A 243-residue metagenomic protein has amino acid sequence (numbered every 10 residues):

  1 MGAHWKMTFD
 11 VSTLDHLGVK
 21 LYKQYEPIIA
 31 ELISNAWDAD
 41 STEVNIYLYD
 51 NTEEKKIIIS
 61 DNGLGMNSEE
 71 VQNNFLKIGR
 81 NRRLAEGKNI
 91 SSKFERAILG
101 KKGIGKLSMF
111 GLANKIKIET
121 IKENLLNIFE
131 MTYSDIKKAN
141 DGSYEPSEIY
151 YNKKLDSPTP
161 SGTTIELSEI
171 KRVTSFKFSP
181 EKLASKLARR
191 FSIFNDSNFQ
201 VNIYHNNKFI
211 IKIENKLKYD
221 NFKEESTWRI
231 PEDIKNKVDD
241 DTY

Functional and structural regions predicted by a protein language model:
M1-L167: GHKL (Bergerat-fold) ATPase N-terminal catalytic module, capturing the glycine-rich phosphate-binding loop and acidic
S157-Y243: Glycine/threonine-rich ATP-lid/beta-loop region of ATP-binding domains
